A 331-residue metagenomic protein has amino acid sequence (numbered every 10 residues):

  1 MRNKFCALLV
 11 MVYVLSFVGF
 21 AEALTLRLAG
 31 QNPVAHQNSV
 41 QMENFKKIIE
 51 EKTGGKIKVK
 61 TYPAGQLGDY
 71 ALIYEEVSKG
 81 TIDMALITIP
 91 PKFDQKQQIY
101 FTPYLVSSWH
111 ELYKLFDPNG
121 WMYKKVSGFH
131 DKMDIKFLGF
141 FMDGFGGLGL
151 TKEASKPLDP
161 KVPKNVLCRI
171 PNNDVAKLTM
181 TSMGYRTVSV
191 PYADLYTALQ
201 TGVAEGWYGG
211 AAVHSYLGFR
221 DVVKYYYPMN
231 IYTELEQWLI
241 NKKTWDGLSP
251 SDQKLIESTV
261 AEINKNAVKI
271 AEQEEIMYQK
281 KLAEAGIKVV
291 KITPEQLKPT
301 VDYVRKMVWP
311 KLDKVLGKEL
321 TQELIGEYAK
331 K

Functional and structural regions predicted by a protein language model:
M1-K4: Positively charged n-region of N-terminal signal peptides that target proteins for export
A7-F17: Bacterial N-terminal signal peptides
E22-E111, Y123, H130-D131, K136-K331: N-terminal secretory/targeting leader peptides
